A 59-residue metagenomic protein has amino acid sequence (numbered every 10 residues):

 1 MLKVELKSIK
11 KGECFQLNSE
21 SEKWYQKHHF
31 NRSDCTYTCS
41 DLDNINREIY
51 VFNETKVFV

Functional and structural regions predicted by a protein language model:
M1-K10: Mixed-charge, Lys/Arg-rich low-complexity intrinsically disordered regions
G12-F15, C39: A broad helix-preferring feature
E20-Y50: Basic/aromatic-rich interaction segments and small domains that mediate binding to polyanionic partners
N53-V59: Structured surface patches comprising rigid loops and adjacent beta-strands/short helices at the edges of well-ordered
